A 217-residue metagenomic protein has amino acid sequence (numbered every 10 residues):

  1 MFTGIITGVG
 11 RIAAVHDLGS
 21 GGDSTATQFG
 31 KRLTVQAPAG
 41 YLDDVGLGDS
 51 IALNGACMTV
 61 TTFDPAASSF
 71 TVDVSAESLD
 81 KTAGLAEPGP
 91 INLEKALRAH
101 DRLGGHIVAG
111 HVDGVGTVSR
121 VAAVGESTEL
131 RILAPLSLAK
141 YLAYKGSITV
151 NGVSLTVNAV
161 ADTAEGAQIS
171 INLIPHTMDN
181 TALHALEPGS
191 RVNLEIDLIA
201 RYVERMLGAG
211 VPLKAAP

Functional and structural regions predicted by a protein language model:
M1-P217: Conserved loop->alpha-helix
